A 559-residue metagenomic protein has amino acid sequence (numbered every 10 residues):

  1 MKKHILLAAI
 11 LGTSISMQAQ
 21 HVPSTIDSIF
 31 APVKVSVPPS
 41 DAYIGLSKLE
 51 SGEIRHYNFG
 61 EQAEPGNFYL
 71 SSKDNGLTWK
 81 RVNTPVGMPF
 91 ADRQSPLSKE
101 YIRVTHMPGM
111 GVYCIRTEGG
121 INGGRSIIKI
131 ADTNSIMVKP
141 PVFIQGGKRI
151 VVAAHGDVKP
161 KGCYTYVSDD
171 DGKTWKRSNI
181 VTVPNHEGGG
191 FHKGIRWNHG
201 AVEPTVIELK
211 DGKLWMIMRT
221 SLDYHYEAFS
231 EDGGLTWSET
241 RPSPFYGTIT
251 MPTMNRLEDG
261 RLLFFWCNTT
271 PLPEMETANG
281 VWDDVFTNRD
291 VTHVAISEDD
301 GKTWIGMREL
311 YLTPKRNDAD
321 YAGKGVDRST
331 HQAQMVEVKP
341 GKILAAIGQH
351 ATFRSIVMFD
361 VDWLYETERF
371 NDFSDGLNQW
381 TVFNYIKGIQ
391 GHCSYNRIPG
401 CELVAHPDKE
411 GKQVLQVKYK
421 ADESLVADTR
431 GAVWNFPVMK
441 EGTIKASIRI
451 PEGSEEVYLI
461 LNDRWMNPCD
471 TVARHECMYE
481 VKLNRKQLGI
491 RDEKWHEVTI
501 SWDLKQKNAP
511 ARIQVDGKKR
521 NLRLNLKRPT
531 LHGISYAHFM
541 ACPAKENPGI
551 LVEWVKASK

Functional and structural regions predicted by a protein language model:
H4-T13: Sec-dependent N-terminal signal peptides
Q20-L377, Y385-Q390, R397-A405, K420-L425 (+1 more regions): Asp-box/BNR beta-propeller blade signature and adjacent active/binding-site loops in extracellular glycan-interacting
R241, R430-P437, N484-I490, L526 (+1 more regions): Beta-strand-rich interaction surfaces with strong enrichment in secreted/lumenal proteins
F373, E553-A557: Extracellular beta-strand elements of beta-rich domains used for carbohydrate recognition/degradation or cell-matrix
E410-N484: Secretory/extracellular carbohydrate-interaction modules and structurally similar beta-sandwich "look-alikes"
A446, E493-K505, A509-I513: Short tryptophan-centered beta-strand motifs in secreted/extracellular beta-sheet-rich domains of glycan-recognition
C477-T499: Short, aromatic/His-centered strand-loop micro-motif at the edge of beta-sheets
L522-W554: Flexible glycan-contacting loops in extracellular carbohydrate-active proteins
